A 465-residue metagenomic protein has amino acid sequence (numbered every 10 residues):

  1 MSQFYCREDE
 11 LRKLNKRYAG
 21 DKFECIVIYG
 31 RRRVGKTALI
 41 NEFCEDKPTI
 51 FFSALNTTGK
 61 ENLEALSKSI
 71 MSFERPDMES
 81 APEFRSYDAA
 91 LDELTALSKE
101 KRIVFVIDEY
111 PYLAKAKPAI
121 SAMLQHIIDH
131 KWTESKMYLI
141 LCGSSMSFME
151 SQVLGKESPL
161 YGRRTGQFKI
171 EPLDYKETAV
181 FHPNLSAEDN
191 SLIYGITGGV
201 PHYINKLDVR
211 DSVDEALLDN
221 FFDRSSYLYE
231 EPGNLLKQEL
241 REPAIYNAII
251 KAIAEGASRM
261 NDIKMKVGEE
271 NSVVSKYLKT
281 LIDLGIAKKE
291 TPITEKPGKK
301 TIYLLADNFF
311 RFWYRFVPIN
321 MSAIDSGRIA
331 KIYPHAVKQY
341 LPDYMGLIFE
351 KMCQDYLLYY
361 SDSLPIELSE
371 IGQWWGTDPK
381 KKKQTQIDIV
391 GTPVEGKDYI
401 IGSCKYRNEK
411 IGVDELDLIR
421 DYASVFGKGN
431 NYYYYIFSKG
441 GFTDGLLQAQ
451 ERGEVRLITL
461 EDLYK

Functional and structural regions predicted by a protein language model:
M1-A330, P334: Phosphate-binding site recognition
I293, I302-K465: A cross-kingdom feature that marks ATP-driven nucleic-acid transaction machinery
